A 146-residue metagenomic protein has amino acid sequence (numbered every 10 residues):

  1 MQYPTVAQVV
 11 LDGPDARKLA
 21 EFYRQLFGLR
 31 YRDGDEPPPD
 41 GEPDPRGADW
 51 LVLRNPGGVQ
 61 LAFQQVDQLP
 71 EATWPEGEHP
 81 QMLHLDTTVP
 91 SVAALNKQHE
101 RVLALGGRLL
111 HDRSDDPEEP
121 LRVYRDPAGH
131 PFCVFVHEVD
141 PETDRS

Functional and structural regions predicted by a protein language model:
M1-P4, V10-L61, A104, D112-D115 (+1 more regions): Core segments of cupin and vicinal oxygen chelate
T5-P14, A48-N55, V59, A72-Q98 (+1 more regions): Vicinal oxygen chelate
Y23, D67, H99: Short, flexible helix/strand-to-coil boundary loops that buttress conserved ligand/catalytic motifs in alpha/beta
A62-P70: Short, solvent-exposed beta-alpha or beta-beta edge segments that form flexible loop/patches at the rim of ligand
A93-H99, L103-H137: Short, compact, well-ordered microdomains
D140-S146: A short, polar/charged loop-to-alpha-helix boundary motif
